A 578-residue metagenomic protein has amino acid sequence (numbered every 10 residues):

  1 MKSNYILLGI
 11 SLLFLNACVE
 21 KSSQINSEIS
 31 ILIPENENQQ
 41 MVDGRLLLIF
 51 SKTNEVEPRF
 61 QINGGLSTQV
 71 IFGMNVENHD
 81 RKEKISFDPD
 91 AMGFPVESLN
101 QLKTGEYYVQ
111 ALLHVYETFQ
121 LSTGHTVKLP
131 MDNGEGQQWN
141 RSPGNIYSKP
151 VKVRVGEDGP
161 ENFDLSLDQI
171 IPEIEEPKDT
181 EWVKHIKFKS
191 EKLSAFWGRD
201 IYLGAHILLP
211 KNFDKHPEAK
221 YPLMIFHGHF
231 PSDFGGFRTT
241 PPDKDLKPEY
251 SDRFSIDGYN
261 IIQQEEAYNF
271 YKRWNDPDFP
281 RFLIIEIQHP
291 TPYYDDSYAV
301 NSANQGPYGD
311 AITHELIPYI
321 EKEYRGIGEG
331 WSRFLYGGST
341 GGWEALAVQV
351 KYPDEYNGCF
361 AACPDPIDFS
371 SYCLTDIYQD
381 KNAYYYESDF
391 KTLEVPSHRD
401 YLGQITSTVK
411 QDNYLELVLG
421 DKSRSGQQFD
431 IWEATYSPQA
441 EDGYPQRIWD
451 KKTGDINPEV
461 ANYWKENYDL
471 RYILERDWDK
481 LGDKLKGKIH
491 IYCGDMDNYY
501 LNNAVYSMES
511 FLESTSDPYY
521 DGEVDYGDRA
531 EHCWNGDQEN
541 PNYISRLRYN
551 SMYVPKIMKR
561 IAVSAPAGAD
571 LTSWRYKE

Functional and structural regions predicted by a protein language model:
M1-Y5: Positively charged n-region of N-terminal signal peptides that target proteins for export
I6-I10: Sec-dependent N-terminal signal peptides
F14-A17: C-terminal motif of bacterial Sec signal peptides marking the signal peptidase cleavage site
V19-S23: Bacterial Sec-dependent N-terminal signal peptides
Q24-I33, Q39-L47, Y202-H206, I225: Contiguous beta-strand segments within globular domains
N38-N54, H314-E315: Short, solvent-exposed linear motifs at loop/edge-of-secondary-structure regions
K52-M92, E97-E578: Non-catalytic cap/lid and distal C-terminal segments of serine-dependent acyl enzymes
